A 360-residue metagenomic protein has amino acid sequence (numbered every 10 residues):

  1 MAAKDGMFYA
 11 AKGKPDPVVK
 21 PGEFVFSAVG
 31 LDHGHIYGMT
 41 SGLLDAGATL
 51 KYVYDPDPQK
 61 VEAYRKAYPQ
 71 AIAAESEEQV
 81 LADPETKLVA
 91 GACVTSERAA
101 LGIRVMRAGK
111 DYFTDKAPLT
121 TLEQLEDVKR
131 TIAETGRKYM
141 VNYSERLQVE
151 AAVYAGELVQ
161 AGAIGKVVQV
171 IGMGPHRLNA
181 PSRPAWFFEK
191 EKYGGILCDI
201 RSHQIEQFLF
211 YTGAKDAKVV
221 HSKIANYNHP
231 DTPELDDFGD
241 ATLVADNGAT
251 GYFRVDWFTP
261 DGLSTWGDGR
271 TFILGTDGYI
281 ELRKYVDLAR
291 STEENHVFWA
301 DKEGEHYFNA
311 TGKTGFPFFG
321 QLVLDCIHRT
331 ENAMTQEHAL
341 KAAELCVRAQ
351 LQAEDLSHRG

Functional and structural regions predicted by a protein language model:
A2-Y68: N-terminal Rossmann-like dinucleotide-binding module
K4-K12, D16-P17, G22, E206-D287 (+2 more regions): Contiguous beta-strand/loop segments that form the cofactor/metal-binding neighborhood of enzyme cores
D32, Y68-T131: Beta-loop-alpha module in the N-terminal Rossmann-like domain of NAD(P)-dependent dehydrogenases, especially those
S96, L119-P181: A contiguous active-site-proximal alpha/beta segment in oxidoreductase catalytic domains
N142-E150, N179-A217, P233-D237, H338-A339: Mid-domain beta-loop-alpha active-site segment that forms a flexible, acidic cofactor/metal-binding surface
Q148-G172, C198-Y227, G239-A249, Q352: Oxidoreductase and adenylate-handling cofactor-binding alpha/beta cores
K284, E293-G360: C-terminal helical cap and adjacent loop that interface with cofactors, partners, or active-site loops
